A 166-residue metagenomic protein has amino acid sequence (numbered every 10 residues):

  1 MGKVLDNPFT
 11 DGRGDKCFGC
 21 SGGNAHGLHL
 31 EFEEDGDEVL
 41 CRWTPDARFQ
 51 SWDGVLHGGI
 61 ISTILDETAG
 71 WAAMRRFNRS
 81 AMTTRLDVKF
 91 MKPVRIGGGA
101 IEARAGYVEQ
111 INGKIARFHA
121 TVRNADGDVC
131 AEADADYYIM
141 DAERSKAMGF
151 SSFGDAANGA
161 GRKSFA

Functional and structural regions predicted by a protein language model:
M1-P8, R95-G97, V108-A166: HotDog/MaoC-like acyl-thioester-processing domains
M1-R42, D46-A47, G149, F153 (+1 more regions): Non-catalytic linker/capping segments at the edges of enzyme domains
R13, H26-L28, D37-V39, G58 (+3 more regions): A generic structural signal for short beta-strands and their flanking turns/coil linkers
G14-K16, L56-G59, A73-M74: Short, charged, low-hydrophobicity "junction" segments
C41, L86-F90, A105, A120 (+1 more regions): A structural signal for short, well-ordered beta-strand segments
W43-T68: A short mixed-secondary-structure module that forms the rim of ligand-binding clefts
T68-V108, I115: Hydrophobic beta-strand-centered segment that forms part of the acyl-chain substrate-binding groove
